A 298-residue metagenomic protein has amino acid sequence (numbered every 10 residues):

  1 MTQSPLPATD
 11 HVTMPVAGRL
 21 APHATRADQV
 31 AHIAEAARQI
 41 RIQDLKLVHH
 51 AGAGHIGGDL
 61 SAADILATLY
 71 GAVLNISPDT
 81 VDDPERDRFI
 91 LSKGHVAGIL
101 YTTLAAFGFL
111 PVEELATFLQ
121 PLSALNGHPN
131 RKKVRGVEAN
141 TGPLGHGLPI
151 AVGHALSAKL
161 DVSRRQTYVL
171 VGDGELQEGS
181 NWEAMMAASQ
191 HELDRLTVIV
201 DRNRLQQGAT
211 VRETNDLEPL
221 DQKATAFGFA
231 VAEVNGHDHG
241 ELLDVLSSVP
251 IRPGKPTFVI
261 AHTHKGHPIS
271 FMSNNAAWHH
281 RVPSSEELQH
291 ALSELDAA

Functional and structural regions predicted by a protein language model:
T2, L6, D10-I40: N-terminal hydrophobic or amphipathic helices/low-complexity stretches enriched in small/hydrophobic/Pro/Gly
T2-A8, P15-V16, H239-A298: Glycine/aspartate-rich loop-and-adjacent alpha/beta segment that forms the canonical ThDP
A37-A53, D201-N203: N-terminal capping segment at the start of a domain
D44-L47, D59-Q190: Cofactor-binding active-site loop characterized by glycine-rich and histidine/acidic residues
H55, H95, G127-P129, H146 (+3 more regions): Histidine-centered active-site/metal-ligand motif
H95-V96, L100, N203-R204, D238 (+1 more regions): Glycine-rich beta-alpha junction loops
Y101-T103, N130, S180-W182, G208-R212 (+2 more regions): Short acidic, glycine/serine/threonine-rich loops at helix termini
G136, N140-I251: Thiamine diphosphate
